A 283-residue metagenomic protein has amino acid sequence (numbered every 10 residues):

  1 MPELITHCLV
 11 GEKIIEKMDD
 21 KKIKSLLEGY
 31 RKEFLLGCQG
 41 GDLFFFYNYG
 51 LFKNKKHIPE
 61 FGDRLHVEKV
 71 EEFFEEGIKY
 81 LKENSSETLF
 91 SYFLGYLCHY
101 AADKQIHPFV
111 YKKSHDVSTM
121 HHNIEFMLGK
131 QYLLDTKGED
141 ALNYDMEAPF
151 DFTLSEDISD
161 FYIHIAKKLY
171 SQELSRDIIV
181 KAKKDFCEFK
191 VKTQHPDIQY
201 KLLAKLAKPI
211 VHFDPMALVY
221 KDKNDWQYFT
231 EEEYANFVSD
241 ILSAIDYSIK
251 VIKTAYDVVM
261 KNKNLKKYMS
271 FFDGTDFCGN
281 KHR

Functional and structural regions predicted by a protein language model:
M1-L94, Y100-R283: N-terminal leader/auxiliary helical segments
